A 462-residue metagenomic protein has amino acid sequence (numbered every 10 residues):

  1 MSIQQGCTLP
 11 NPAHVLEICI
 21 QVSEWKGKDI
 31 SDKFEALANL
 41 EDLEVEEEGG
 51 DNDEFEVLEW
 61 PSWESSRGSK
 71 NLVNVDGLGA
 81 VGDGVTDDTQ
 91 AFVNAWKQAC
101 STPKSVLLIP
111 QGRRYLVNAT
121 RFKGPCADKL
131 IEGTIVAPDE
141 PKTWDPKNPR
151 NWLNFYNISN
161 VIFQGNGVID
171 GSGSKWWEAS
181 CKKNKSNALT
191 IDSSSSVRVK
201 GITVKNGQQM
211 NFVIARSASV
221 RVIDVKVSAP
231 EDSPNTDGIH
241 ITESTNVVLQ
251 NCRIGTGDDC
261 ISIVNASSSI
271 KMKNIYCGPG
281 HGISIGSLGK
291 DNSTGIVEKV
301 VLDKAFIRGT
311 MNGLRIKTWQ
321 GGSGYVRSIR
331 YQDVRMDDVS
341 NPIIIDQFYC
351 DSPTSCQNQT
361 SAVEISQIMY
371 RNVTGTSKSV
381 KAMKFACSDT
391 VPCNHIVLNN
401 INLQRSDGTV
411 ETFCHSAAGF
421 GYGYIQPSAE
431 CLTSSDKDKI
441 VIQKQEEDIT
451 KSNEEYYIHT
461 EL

Functional and structural regions predicted by a protein language model:
M1-K200, A215, R221-D232, E243 (+5 more regions): Extracellular "leader-to-stem" segments immediately downstream of a signal peptide or signal-anchor in secreted/lumenal
D87-A91, V326, I365: Conserved active-site and cofactor/substrate-binding residues in soluble primary-metabolism enzymes
W96-C100, L116-C126, G201, Q209-R216 (+7 more regions): Short, T/G/N/S-enriched strand-turn elements that build extracellular solenoid repeat scaffolds
I109-Q111, D303, K317: Short His-Asn-centered micro-motif
V117-A119, W144-L153, W176-L189, N206-M210 (+8 more regions): Extracellular beta-strand/beta-solenoid scaffold signature
S159-G167, S195-K205, A218-A229, D237 (+7 more regions): Right-handed parallel beta-helix
S267, D291, V301-K304, G321 (+5 more regions): Long, distal/terminal scaffolding or interaction modules with repetitive or compositionally biased sequence
S355-Q359, I365-D389, C393-F413: C-terminal transmembrane module of eukaryotic multi-pass membrane proteins
